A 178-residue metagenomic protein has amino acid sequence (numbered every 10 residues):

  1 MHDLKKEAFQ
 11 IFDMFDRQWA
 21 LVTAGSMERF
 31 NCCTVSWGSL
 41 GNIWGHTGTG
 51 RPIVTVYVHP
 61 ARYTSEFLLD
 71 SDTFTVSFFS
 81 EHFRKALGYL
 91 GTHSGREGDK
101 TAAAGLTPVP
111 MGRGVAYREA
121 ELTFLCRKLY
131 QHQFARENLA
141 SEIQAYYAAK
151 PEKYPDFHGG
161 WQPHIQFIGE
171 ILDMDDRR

Functional and structural regions predicted by a protein language model:
M1-R178: Basic, polyanion-binding surface patches
